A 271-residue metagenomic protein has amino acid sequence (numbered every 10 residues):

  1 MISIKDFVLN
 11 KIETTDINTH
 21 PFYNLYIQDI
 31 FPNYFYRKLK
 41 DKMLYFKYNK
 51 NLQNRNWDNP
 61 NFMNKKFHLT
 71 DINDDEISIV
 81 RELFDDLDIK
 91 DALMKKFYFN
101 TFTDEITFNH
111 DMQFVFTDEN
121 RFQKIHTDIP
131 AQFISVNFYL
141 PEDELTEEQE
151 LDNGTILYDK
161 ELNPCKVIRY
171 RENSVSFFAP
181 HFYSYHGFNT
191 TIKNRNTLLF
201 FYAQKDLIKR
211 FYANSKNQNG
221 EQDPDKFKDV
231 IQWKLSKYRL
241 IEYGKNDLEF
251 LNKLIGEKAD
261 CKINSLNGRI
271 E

Functional and structural regions predicted by a protein language model:
I4, E13-F97, K262, R269: Non-heme Fe(II)/2-oxoglutarate
K47-Y48, T103, E144-Q149: Proline-centered turn/helix-capping motifs that create local helix->coil transitions or kinks
N100-M112, E150-L151: A short coil-to-beta-strand element that immediately follows conserved catalytic motifs
T103-I106, I125-I129: Short, conserved, surface-exposed binding loops centered on an aromatic residue
F114-D128: Conserved short histidine dyad/triad with adjacent acidic residue
T127-Q132, L140-E271: Catalytic core of Fe(II)/2-oxoglutarate
